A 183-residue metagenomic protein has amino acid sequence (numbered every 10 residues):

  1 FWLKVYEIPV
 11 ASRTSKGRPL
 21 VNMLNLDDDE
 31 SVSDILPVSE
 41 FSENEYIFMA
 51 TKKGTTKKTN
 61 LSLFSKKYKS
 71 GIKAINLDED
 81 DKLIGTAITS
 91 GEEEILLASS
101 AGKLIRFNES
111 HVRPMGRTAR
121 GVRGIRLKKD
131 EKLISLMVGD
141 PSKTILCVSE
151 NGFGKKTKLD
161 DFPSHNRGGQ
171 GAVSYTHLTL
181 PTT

Functional and structural regions predicted by a protein language model:
F1-L63, K67-Y68, E79-D80, I84-G85 (+2 more regions): Duplex nucleic acid-engaging cores and interfaces of nucleic-acid transaction enzymes
W2-L3, T55-T59, S65-K69, K103-F107 (+3 more regions): Short loop/beta submotifs within extracellular cysteine-rich repeat domains
A11, L26, K67, M115-G121 (+2 more regions): Conserved, well-folded catalytic cores of nucleic-acid-processing and energy-transducing macromolecular machines
N44-T56, E93-K103, K128-P163, L178: Surface-exposed interaction/gating patches
G71, G121-R123, G169-S174: Acidic/polar low-complexity surface segments
D78-E79, A87, R126-D130: A general structural motif
Y175-T182: Conserved small/polar residues in nucleotide/adenosyl-binding loops
